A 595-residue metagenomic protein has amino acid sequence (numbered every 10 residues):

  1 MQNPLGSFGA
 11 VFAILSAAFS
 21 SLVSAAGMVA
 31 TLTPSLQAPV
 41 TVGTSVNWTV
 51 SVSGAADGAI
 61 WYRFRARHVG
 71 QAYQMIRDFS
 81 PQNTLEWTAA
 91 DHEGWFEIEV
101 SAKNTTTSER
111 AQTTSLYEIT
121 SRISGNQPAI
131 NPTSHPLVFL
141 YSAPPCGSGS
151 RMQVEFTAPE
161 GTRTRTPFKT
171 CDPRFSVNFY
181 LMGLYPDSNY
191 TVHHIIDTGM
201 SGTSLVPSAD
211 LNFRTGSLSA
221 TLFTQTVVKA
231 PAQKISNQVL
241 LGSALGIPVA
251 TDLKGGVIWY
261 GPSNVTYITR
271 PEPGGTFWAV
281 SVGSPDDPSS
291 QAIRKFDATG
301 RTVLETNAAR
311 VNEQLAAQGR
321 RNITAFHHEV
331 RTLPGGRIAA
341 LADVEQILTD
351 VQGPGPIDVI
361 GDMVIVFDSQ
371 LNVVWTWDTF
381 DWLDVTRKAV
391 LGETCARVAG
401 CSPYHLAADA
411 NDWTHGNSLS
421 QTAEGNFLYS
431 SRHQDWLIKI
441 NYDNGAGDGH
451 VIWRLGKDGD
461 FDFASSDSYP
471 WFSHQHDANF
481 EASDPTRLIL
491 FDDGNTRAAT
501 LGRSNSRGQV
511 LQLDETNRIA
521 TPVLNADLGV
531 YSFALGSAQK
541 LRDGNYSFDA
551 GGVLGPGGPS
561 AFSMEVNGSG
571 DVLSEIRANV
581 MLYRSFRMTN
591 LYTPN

Functional and structural regions predicted by a protein language model:
A38-T44, A129-T133: Short, solvent-exposed loop/linker segments at the N-terminal edge of repeated beta-sheet extracellular domains
T49-A55, S142-C146: Acidic, Ser/Thr
A56-Y62: Solvent-exposed loop segments of extracellular immunoglobulin-like
Y62-H68, V154-A158: Conserved aromatic beta-strand anchor motif in extracellular beta-sandwich/beta-rich domains
M75-Q82, F168-R174: Short beta-strand segments within Ig-like beta-sandwich modules, predominantly Fibronectin type-III
T88-W95, L181-N189: Surface-exposed, short loops/turns at beta-strand junctions within beta-sandwich domains
S121-L140, P145-F156, N178, Y185 (+2 more regions): Histidine-/acidic-rich catalytic cores in large beta-rich domains
